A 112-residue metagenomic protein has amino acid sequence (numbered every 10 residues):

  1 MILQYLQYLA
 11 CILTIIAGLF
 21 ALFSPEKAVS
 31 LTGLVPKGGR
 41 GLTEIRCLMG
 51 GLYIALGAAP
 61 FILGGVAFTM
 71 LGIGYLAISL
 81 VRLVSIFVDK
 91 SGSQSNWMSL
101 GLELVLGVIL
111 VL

Functional and structural regions predicted by a protein language model:
M1-Q7, A59-T69, L106-L112: Helix-coil boundary and interhelical linker segments in multi-pass alpha-helical membrane proteins
Y5-L22: N-terminal signal-anchor transmembrane alpha helix
S24-L42: Cytosolic, membrane-interface loops and tails of multi-pass inner-membrane proteins
G41-F61, I73: Core segments of alpha-helical transmembrane spans in multipass integral membrane proteins
G41-L48, M98-L112: Small-residue-rich segments of transmembrane alpha-helices in multi-pass membrane proteins, especially helix faces
F61-G65, L80-S95: Membrane-helix boundary connector in multi-pass membrane proteins
M70-R82: Hydrophobic alpha-helical membrane segments
